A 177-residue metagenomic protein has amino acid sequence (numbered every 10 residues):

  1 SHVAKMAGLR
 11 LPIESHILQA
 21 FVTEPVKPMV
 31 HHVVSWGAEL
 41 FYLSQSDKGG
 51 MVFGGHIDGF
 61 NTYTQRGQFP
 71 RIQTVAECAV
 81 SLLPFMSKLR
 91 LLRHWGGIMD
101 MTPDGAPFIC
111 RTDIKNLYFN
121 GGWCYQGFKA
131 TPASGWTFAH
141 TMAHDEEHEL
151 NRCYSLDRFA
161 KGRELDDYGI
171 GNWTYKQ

Functional and structural regions predicted by a protein language model:
S1-H31: Central helical "cap/lid" subdomain
H2, M6, C78, T137: Alpha-helical scaffold segments in soluble metabolic enzymes
R10, P25-N116: Active-site lid/adjacent beta-loop-alpha segment flanking the redox-cofactor pocket in flavoenzymes
H16-I17, V75, G105, L150: Hydrophobic alpha-helical segments typical of transmembrane helices and their membrane-interface/capping positions
G37-A38, V80-Q177: C-terminal catalytic lobe of FAD-dependent flavoproteins
